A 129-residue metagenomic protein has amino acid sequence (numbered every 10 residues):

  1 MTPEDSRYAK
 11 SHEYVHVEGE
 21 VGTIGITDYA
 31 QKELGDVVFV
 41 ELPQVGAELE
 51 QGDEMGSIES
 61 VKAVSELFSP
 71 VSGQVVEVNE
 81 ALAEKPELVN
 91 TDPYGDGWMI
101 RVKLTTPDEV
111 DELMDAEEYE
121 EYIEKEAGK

Functional and structural regions predicted by a protein language model:
M1-E54, T91, G95-K129: Acidic, low-complexity mobile loops and tails
Q44-I58, S69, Q74-E77: Short, well-structured beta-strand-loop connectors
V61: Basic (Lys/Arg-enriched) interaction patch that binds polyanionic ligands
V64-M99: Mid-chain, well-packed structural core segment of small domains
